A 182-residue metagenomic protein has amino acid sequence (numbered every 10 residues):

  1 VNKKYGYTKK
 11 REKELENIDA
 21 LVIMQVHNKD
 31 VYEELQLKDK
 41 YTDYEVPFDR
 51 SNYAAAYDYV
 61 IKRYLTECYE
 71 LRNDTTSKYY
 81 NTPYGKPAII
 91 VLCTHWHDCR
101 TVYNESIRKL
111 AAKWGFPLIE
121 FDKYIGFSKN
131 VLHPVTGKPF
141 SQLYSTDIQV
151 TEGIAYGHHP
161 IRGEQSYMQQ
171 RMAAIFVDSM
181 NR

Functional and structural regions predicted by a protein language model:
V1-A55: Conserved SGNH/GDSL esterase-like catalytic core that processes O-acyl groups on lipids and polysaccharides
N2, N17, N28, N52 (+5 more regions): Detector for Asparagine
N2-Y7, L37-F48, T66-P87, L92 (+1 more regions): Surface-exposed intrinsically disordered loops and tails
M24-N28, I61-K109, K113: Active-site segments of SGNH/GDSL-like serine hydrolases that catalyze O-acetyl group transfer/hydrolysis on lipids
P47-D58, T101, S166, Q170: Non-membrane alpha-helical structural segments and their capping/turn regions in soluble enzymes
S51-T66, L118: Conserved long hydrophobic alpha-helices within structured protein cores
W96-R182: Catalytic His-Asp segment of secreted/periplasmic serine-dependent ester chemistry enzymes
